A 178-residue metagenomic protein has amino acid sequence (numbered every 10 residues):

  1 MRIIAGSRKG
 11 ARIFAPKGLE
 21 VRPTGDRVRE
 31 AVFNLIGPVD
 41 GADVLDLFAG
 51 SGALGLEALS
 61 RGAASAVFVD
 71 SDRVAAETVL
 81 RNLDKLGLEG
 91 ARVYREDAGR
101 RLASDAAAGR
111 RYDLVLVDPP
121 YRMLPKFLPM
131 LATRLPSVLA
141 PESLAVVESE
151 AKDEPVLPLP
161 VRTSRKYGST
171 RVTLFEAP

Functional and structural regions predicted by a protein language model:
M1-P178: Class I S-adenosyl-L-methionine-dependent methyltransferase catalytic core
